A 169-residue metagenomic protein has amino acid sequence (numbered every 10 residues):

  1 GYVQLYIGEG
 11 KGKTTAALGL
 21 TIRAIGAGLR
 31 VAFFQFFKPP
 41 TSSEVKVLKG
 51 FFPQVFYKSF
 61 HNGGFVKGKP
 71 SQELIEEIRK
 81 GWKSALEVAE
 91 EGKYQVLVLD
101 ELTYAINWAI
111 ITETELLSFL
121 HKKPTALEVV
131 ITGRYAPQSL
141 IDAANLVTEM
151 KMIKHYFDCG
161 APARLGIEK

Functional and structural regions predicted by a protein language model:
Y2-E90: Conserved P-loop
V3-L5, Q95-V96, E128: Residue-level preference for the first positions of well-ordered beta-strands
F65, E87-K93, L102-K169: Replace "adjacent to P-loop NTPase cores in ATP/GTP-dependent enzymes" with "adjacent to NTP-binding cores
V98-D100: Walker B catalytic carboxylates
